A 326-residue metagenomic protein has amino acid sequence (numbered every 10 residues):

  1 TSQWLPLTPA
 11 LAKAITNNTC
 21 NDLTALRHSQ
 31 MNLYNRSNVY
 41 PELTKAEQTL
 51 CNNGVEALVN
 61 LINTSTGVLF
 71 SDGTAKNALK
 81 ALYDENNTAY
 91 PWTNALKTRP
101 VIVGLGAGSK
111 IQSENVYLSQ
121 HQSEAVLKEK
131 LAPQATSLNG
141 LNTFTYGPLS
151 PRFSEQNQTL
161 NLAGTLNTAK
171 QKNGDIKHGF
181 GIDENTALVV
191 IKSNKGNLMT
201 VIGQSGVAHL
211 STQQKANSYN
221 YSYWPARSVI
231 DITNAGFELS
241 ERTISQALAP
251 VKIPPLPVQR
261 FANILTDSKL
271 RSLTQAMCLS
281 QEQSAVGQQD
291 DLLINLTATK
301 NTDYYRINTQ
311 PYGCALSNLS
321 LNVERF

Functional and structural regions predicted by a protein language model:
T1-S71, L296, L316-S317, L321-R325: N-terminal beta1-alpha1 cap of cysteine-dependent amidohydrolase-like domains
P6-L11, I15, V116-L118, S123-F326: C-terminal and late-domain segments of enzyme folds
E56-L61, W92-T93, K170-N173, H178-G179: Surface-exposed acidic, glycine-flexible loop patches that form ligand/cofactor-binding and adhesion interfaces
A57-N60, P91, N157-G164: Extracytoplasmic/secreted proteins, especially bacterial periplasmic and envelope-associated proteins
N63-G67, T98-V101, G174-I176: Loop/turn elements at helix/coil->beta-strand transitions in domains of secreted/extracellular proteins
L69-D72, L96-V116: Catalytic nucleophile loop
A75-N87: Glycine/threonine-rich flexible loop motifs
D84-R99: Catalytic-core regions built around general acid/base machinery
